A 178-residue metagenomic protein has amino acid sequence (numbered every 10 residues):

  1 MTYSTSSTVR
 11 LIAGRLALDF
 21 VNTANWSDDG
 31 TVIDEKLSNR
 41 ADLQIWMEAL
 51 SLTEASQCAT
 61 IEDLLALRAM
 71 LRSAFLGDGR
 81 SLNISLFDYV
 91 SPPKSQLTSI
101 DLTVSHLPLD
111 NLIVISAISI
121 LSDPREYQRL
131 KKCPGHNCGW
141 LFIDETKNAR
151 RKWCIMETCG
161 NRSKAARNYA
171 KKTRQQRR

Functional and structural regions predicted by a protein language model:
M1-K132, G139-W140: Short helix-coil boundary/hinge micro-motifs
I113, R125-Y169, T173-R178: BZIP DNA-binding basic region
